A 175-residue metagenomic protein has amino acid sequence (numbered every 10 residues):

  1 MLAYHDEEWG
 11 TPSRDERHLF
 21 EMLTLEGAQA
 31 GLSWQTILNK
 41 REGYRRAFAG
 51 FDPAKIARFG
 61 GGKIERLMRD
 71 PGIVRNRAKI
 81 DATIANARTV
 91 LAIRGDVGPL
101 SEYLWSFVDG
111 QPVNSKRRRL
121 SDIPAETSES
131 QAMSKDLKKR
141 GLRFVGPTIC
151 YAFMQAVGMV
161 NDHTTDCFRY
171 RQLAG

Functional and structural regions predicted by a protein language model:
M1-G175: HhH-family (HhH-GPD) DNA N-glycosylase catalytic core used in base-excision repair
